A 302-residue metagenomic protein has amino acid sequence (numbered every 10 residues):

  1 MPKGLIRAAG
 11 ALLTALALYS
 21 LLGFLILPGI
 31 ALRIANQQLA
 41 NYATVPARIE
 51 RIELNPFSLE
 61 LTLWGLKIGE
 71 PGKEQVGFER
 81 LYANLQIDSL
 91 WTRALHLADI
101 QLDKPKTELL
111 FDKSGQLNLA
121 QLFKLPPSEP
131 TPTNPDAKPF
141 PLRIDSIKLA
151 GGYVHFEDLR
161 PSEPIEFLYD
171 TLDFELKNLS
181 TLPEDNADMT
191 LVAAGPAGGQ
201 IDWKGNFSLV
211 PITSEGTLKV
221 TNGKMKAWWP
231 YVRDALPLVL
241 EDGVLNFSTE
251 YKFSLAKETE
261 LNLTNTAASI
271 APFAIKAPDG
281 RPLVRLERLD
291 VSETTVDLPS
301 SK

Functional and structural regions predicted by a protein language model:
M1-A43, K104-E108: N-terminal type II signal-anchor transmembrane helix that functions as the membrane-insertion/stop-transfer segment
N41-L66: Short extracytoplasmic
V45, G65-L176, L209, R233-V244 (+4 more regions): Secondary-structure transition motifs
W64-I68, D188-P196, G205: Short beta-strand segments that buttress and anchor functional surface loops
K73, P196-Q200: Solvent-exposed loop/turn segments connecting transmembrane beta-strands in outer-membrane beta-barrel proteins
D170-M189: N-terminal glycine/threonine-rich, aromatic-flanked beta-hairpin/loop signature
G199-K219: Right-handed parallel beta-helix
